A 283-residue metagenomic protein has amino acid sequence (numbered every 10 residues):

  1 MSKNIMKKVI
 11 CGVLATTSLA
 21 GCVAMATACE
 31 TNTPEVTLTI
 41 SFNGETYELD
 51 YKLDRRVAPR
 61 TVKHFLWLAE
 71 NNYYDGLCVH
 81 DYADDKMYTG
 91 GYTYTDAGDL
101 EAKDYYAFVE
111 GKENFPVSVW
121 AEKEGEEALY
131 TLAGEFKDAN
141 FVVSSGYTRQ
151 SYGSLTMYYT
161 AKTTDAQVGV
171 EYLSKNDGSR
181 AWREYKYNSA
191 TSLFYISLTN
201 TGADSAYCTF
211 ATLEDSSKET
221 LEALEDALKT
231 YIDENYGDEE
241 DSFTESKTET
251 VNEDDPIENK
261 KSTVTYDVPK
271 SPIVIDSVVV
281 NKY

Functional and structural regions predicted by a protein language model:
M1-T37, L49: Gram-positive cell-envelope targeting signals
A26-Y283: Cross-family detector of peptidyl-prolyl cis-trans isomerase
